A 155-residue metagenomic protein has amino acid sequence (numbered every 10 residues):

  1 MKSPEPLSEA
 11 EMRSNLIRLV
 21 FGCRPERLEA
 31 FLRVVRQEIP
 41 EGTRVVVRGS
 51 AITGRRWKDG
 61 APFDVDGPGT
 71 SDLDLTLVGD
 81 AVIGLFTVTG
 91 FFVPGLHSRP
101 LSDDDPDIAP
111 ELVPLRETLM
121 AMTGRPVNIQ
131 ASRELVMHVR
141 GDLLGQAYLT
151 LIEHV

Functional and structural regions predicted by a protein language model:
M1-S71, V78-V155: Catalytic core of pol beta-like nucleotidyltransferases
